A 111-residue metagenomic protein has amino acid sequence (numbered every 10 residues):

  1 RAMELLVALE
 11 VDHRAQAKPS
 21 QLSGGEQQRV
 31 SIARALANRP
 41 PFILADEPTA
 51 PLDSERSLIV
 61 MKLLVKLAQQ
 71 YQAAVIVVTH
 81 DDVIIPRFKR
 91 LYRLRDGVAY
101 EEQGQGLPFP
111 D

Functional and structural regions predicted by a protein language model:
R1-L9: ABC nucleotide-binding domain "signature" region
K18-L22, E26: Conserved ABC ATPase signature
I32: Hydrophobic anchor residue at the start of the ABC signature
R39: Conserved catalytic motifs of ABC-family nucleotide-binding domains
I43-D46: Catalytic Walker B motif of ABC-type/P-loop ATPase nucleotide-binding domains
S54-R56: Helix N-cap at the start of a conserved alpha-helix in ABC-type nucleotide-binding domains
L63-V77, I85: Conserved catalytic loops of ABC-family nucleotide-binding domains
